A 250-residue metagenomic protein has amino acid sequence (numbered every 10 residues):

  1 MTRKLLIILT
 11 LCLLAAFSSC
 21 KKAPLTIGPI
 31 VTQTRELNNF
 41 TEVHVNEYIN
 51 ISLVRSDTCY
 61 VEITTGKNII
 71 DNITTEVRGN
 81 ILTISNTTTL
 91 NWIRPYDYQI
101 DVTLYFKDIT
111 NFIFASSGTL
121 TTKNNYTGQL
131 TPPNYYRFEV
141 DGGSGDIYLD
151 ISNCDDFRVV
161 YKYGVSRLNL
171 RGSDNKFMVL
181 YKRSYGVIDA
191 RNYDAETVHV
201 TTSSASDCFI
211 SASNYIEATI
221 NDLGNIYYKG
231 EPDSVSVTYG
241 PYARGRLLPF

Functional and structural regions predicted by a protein language model:
M1-T2: N-terminal secretory signal peptides that target proteins for export/translocation
L5-I8, C20-N68, T87-Y105, L120-T122 (+3 more regions): Short acidic/polar N-terminal linker immediately downstream of export determinants
I8-A16: Bacterial N-terminal signal peptides
L14-A15, T58, D233: Single-residue recognition of alpha-helix boundary sites
T41-L53, V102, I109-F250: Extended, compositionally simple hydrophobic/Ser/Thr-rich segments that build repetitive fibrous architectures
N72-G79: Solvent-exposed adhesion/ligand-recognition segments of exported proteins
G79-T87: Short carbohydrate-recognition loop motifs
